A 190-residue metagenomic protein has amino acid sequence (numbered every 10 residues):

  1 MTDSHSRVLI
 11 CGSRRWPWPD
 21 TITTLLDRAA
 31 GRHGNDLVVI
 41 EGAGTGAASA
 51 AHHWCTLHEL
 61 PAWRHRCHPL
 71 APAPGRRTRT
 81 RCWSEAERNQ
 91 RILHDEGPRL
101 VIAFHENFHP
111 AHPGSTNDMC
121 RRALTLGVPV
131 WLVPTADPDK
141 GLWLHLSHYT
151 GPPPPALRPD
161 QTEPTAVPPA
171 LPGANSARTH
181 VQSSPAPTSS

Functional and structural regions predicted by a protein language model:
T2-S6, R14-P155: Acidic/glycine-enriched connector segments
G44, P164-A166, P185: Intrinsically disordered, low-complexity segments enriched in glycine/proline and serine/threonine
G97, W143-R178: Structural recognition of alpha->loop->beta junctions
P172-S190: Long, low-complexity, intrinsically disordered segments
